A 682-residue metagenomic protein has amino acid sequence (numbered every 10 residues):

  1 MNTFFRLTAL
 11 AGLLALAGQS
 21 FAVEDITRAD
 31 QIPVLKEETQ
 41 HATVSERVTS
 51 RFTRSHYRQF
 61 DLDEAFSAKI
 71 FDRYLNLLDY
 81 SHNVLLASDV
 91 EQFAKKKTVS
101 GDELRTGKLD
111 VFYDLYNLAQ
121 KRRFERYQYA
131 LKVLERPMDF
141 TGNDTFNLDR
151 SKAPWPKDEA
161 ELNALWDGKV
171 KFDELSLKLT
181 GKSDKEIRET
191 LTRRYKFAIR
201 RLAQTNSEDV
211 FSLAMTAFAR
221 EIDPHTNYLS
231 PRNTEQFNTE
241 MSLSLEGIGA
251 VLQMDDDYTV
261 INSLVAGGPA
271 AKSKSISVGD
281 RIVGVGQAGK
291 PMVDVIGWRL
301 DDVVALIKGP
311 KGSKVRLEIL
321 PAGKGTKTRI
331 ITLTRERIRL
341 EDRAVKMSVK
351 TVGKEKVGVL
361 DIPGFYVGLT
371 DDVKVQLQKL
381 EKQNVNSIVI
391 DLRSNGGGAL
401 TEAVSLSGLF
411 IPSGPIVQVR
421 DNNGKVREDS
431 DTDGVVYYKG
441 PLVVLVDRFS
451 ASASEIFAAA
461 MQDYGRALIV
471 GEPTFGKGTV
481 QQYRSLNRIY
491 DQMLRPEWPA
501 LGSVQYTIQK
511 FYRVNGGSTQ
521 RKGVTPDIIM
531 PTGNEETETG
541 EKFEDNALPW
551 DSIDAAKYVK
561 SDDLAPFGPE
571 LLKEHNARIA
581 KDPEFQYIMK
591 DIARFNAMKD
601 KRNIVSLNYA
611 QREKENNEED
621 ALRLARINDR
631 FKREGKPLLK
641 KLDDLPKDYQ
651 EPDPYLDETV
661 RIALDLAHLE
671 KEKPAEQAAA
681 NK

Functional and structural regions predicted by a protein language model:
M1-T8: Bacterial N-terminal signal peptides that target proteins for export
A17-S20: N-terminal signal peptide c-region/cleavage motif recognized by signal peptidases
E24-P33, S45-Y57, K95-V99, R193-F197 (+1 more regions): Acidic/histidine-rich, surface-exposed loop or edge segments in extracytoplasmic proteins
K36-E37, S50-L62, R200-S207, D223-G247 (+4 more regions): Cleft-lining beta-strand/loop regions that shape enzyme active-site pockets
L62-L148, I199-M254, K314-R316, L320-V345 (+3 more regions): Extended, small/polar residue-biased N-terminal targeting/export presequences and adjacent propeptide/linker tracts
L77, T98, F112-Q128, M138-K169 (+3 more regions): PDZ/PDZ-like domain segments forming the peptide/carboxylate-binding groove, activating on the N-terminal beta-strands
T180-R193, Y512-K682: Conserved functional hotspot residues or short segments at active or partner-binding sites across diverse domains
A453, G465, V470-T539: Polar, glycine-rich mid-to-C-terminal structural blocks that act as macromolecule-binding/assembly scaffolds
